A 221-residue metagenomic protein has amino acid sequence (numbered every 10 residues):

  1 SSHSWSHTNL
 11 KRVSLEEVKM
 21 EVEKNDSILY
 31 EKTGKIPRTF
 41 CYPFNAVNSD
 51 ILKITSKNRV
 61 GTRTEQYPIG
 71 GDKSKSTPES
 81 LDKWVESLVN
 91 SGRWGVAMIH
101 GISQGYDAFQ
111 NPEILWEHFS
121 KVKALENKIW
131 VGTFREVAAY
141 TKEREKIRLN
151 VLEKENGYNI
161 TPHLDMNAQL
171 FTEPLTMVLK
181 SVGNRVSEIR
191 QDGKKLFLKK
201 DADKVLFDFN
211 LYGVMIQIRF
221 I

Functional and structural regions predicted by a protein language model:
S1-D72, G92-Q104: Metal-dependent polysaccharide deacetylase catalytic core of the NodB/CE4 family, i.e., the active-site-bearing domain
V18, V22, L81, L115: Aromatic/hydrophobic pocket-lining residues that form the small-molecule binding cavity in soluble enzyme cores
Y30, S56, V60-G70, S76 (+2 more regions): C-terminal domain-boundary segment and adjacent tail
S87-S91: Short glycine/proline-enriched loop/turn "hinge" motifs that connect secondary-structure elements and lie
W94, G157-N159, M215: A residue-level signal for beta-strand positions that form part of recognition/binding surfaces within mature
K200-I221: C-terminal beta-strand-rich structural cap/linker in extracellular carbohydrate-active enzymes
